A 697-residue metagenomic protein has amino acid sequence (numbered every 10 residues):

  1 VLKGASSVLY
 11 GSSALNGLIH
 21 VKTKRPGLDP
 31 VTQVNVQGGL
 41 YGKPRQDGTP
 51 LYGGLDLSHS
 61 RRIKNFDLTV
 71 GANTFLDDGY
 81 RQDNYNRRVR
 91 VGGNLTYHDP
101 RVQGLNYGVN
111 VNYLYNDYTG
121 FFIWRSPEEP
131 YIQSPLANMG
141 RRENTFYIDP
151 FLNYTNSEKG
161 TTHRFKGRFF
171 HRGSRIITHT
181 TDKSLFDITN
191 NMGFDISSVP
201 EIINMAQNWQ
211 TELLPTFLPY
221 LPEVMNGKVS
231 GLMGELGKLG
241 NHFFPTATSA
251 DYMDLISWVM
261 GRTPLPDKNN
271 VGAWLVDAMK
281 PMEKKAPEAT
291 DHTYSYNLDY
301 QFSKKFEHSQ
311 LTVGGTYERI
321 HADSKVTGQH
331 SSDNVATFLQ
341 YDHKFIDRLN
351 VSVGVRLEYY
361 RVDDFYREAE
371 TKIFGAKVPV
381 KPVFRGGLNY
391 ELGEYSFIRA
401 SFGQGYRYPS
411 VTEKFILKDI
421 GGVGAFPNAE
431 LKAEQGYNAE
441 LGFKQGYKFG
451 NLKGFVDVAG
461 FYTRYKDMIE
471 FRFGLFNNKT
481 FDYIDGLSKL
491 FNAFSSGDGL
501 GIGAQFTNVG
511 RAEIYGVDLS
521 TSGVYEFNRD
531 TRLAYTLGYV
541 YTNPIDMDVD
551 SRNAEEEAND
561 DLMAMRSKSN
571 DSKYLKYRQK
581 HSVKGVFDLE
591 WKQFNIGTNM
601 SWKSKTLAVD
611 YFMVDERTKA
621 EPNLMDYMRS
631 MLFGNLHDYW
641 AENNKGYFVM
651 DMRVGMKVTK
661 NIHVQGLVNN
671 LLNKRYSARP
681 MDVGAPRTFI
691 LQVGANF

Functional and structural regions predicted by a protein language model:
V1-L2, A14-V36, L55-L57: N-terminal periplasmic accessory domains that precede and gate Gram-negative outer-membrane beta-barrel machines
N35, I346-D347, G460-R464, Y483-F612: Gram-negative outer-membrane beta-barrel transporters
G38-G42, I63-N65, T74-D78, V111-D117 (+17 more regions): Transmembrane beta-strands of outer-membrane beta-barrel pores
S58-N94, Y118-R125, S174-H179, K305-I320 (+5 more regions): Surface-exposed extracellular loop regions of Gram-negative outer-membrane beta-barrel proteins
S58-S60, N73-T74, T96-D99, Y107-L114 (+6 more regions): Conserved C-terminal beta-signal and adjacent last beta-strands/turns of outer-membrane beta-barrel proteins
D77-R88, H98, V102-K159, H163 (+3 more regions): Flexible loop and strand-edge segments within Gram-negative outer membrane beta-barrel domains
R164-R168, R172-T178, E391, F397-S401 (+3 more regions): Membrane-embedded beta-barrel scaffold of Gram-negative outer-membrane proteins
H308-T316, I320, G328-R464: Structural signature of Gram-negative outer-membrane beta-barrels, strongest in the C-terminal barrel of TonB-dependent
